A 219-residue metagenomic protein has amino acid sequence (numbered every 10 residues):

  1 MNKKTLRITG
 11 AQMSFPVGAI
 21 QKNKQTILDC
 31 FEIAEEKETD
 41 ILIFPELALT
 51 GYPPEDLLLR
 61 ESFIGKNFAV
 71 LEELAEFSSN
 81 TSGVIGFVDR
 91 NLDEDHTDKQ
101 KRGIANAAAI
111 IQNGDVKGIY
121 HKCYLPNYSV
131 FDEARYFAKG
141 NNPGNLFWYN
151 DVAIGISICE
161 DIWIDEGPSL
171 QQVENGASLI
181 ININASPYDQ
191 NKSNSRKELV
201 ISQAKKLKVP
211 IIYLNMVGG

Functional and structural regions predicted by a protein language model:
M1-G219: Enzyme catalytic cores with a strong preference for nitrogen-chemistry domains
